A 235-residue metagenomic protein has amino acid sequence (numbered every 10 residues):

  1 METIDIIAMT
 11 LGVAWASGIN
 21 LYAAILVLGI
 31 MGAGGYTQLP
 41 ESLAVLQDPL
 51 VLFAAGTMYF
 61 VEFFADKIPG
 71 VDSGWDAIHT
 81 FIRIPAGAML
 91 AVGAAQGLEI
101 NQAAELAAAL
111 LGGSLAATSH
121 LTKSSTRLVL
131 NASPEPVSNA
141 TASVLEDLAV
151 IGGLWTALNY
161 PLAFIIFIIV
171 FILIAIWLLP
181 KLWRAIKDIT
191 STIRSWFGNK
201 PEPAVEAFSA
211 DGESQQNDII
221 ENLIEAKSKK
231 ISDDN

Functional and structural regions predicted by a protein language model:
M1-D5, M31-P49, A91-A108, A157-I165: Helix-coil boundary and interhelical linker segments in multi-pass alpha-helical membrane proteins
G12, M89-A94, T122-V129, S143 (+1 more regions): Generic transmembrane alpha-helix signature in multi-pass membrane proteins, especially transporters/channels
L43-L50, A95-A104, S124-P134, W183-W196: A cytosolic-side transmembrane-helix exit/cap motif
F60-S73, T122-N131: C-terminal ends of transmembrane helices
S73-P85, L106-A107, P134, A140: Cytoplasmic-side transmembrane-helix entry/capping segments in multi-pass membrane proteins
T80-V92, S138-I151, G198-E206: Small-residue-rich segments of transmembrane alpha-helices in multi-pass membrane proteins, especially helix faces
P85-G97, E105-S125, L148: Mid-bilayer segments of alpha-helical transmembrane spans in multi-pass integral membrane proteins that mediate
F197-N235: Long, low-complexity, intrinsically disordered cytosolic termini of multi-pass membrane proteins
